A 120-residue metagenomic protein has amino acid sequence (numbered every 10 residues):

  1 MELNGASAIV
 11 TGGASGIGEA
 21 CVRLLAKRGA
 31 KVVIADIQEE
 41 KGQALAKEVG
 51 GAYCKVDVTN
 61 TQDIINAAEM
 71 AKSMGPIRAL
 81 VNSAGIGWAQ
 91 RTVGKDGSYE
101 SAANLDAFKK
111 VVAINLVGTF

Functional and structural regions predicted by a protein language model:
E2-V33: Canonical Rossmann dinucleotide-binding motif of NAD(H)/NADP(H)-dependent dehydrogenases/reductases, specifically
S7, K31, A52, P76-R78: Structural signature of beta-strand start/N-cap positions in the alpha/beta core of ABC transporter nucleotide-binding
R28-A44: Conserved glycine-rich Rossmann-like NAD(P)H-binding loop of the short-chain dehydrogenase/reductase
I34, K55, A113: Conserved residues in the N-terminal Rossmann fold of short-chain dehydrogenase/reductase
E39-E40, V56-E69, L105: The beta1-alpha1 cofactor-binding region of Rossmann-like NAD(H)/NADP(H)-dependent oxidoreductases
M70-P76: Glycine-rich phosphate-binding loop signature in dinucleotide/nucleotide-binding domains
S83-G97: Conserved NAD(P)H cofactor-binding loop of Rossmann-fold oxidoreductase domains
I86, S98-F120: Catalytic Tyr-X3-Lys loop
